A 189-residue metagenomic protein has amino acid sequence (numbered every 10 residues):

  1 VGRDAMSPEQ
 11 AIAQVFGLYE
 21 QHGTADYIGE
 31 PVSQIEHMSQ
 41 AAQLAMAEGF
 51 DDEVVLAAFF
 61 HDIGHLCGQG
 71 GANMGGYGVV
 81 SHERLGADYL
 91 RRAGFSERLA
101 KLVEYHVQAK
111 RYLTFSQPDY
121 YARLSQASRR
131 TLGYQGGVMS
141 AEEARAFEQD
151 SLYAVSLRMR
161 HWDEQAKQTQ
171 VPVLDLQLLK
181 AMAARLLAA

Functional and structural regions predicted by a protein language model:
V1, Y27, R129-A189: Metal-dependent nucleotide-binding catalytic modules
V1-V79: Acidic/His-rich, divalent-metal-binding segments that scaffold phosphate/diphosphate chemistry
E9-I12, S96, L176: Alpha-helix initiation and N-capping motif
I12-Y19, Y120, L124, S128 (+2 more regions): Generic structural signal of hydrophobic/aromatic residues within well-ordered alpha-helices of folded domains
V15-H22, Y89, L102, W162 (+1 more regions): Residues that form generic nucleotide/phosphate-binding pockets
L44-H161: Divalent metal-dependent catalytic cores for phosphoryl transfer on phosphate-bearing substrates
